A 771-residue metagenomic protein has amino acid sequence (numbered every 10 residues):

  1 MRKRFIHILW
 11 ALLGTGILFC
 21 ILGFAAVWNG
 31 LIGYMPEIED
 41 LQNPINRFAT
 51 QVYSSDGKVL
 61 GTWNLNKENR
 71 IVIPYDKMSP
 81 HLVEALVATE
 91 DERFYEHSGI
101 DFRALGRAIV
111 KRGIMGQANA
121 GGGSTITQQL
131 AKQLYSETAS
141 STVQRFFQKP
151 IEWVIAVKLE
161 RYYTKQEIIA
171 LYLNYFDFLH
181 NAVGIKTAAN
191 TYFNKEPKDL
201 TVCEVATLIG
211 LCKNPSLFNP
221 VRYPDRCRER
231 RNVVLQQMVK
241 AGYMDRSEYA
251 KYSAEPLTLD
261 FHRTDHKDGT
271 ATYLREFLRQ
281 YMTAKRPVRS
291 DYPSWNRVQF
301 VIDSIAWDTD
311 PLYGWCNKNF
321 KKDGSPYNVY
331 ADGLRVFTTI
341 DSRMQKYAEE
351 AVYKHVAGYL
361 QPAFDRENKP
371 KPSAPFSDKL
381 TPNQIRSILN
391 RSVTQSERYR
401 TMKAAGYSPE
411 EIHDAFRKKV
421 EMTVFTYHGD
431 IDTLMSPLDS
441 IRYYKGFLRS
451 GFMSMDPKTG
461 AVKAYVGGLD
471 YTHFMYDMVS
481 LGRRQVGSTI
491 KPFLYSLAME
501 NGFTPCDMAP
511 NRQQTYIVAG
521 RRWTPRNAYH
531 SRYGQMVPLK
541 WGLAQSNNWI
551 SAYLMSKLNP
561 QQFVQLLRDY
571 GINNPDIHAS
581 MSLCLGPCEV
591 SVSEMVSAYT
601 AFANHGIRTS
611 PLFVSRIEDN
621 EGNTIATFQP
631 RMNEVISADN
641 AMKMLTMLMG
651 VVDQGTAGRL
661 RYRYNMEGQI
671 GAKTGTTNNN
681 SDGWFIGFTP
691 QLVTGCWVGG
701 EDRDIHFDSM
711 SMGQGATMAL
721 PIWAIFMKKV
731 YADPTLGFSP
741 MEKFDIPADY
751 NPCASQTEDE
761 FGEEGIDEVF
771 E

Functional and structural regions predicted by a protein language model:
M1-Y53, R93, G113, Y359: N-terminal type II signal-anchor transmembrane helix that functions as the membrane-insertion/stop-transfer segment
W10, N46-A49, Y53-S304, Y313-C316 (+5 more regions): Peptidoglycan glycan-strand catalytic modules in the bacterial/periplasmic cell-wall system
A85-V87, M238, A348, T459-G460 (+6 more regions): Active-site SXXK
Y95-L105, V183-K186, D245-A250, M499-A519 (+2 more regions): Short, well-structured active-site flanking segments
T125-I126, L134-S136, S141, R145 (+5 more regions): Active-site-adjacent helix/loop patches that line small-molecule binding or acyl-intermediate pockets
D245-T339, R343-Y407: Non-catalytic structural connector segments
P256, L481-M536, S610-T624: Short, glycine/proline-biased beta-turn/loop segments that scaffold the active-site neighborhood
T338, S342-G358, R391-D456, A461 (+4 more regions): A penicillin-recognizing enzyme superfamily signal
